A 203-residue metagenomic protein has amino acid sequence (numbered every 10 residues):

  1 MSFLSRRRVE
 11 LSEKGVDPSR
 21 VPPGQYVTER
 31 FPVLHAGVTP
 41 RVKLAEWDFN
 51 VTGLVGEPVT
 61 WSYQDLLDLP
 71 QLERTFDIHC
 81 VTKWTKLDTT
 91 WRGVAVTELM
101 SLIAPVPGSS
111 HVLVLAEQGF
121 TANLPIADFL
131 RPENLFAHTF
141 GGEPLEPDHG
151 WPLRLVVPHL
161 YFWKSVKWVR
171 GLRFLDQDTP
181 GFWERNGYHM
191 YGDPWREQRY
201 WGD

Functional and structural regions predicted by a protein language model:
S2-D203: Structured, non-membrane catalytic/scaffold regions adjacent to prosthetic-group chemistry
